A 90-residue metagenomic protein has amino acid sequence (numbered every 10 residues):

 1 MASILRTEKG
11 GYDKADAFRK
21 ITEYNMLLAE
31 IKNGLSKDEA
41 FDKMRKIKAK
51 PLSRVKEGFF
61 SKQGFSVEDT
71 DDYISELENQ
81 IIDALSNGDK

Functional and structural regions predicted by a protein language model:
M1-K90: Acidic, negatively charged sequence signal that fires either on conserved catalytic/metal-binding carboxylates
